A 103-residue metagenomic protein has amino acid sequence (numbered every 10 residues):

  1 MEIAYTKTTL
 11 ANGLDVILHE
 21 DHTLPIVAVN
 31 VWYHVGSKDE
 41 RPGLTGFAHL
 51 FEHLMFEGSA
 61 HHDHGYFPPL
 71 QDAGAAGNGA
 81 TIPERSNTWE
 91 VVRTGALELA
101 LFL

Functional and structural regions predicted by a protein language model:
M1-P25: N- or domain-start disorder-to-order transition segments that initiate the globular core
A28-E98: M16/MPP (pitrilysin/insulinase) zinc-metallopeptidase core fold and M16-derived inactive scaffolds
L101-L103: Short amphipathic alpha-helices in soluble, non-transmembrane regions that often serve as interface/regulatory elements
